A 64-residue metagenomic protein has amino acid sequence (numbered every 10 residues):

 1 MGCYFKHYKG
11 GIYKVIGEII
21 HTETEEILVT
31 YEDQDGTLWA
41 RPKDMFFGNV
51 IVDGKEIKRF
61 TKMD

Functional and structural regions predicted by a protein language model:
M1-D64: Mixed-charge, low-complexity intrinsically disordered regions
